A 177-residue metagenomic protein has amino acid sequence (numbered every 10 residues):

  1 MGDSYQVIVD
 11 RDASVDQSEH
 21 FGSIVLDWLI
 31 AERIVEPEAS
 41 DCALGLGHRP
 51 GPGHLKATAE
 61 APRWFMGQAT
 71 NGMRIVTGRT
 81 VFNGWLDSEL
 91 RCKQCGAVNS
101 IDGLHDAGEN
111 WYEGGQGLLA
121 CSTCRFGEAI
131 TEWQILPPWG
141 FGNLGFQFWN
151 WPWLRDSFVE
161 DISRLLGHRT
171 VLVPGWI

Functional and structural regions predicted by a protein language model:
M1-L86: N-terminal alpha-helical interaction blocks
G2-Y5, P137-P152: Short glycine-rich, basic-tinged beta-strand/loop micro-motifs
L26-S40, L104, L165-G175: Short secondary-structure junctions
D87-E89, L118-C121: Residues immediately within or flanking Cys/His clusters that coordinate Zn2+ in small zinc-binding modules
C92-C95, C121-C124: Short cysteine-rich clusters marking metal-coordination/redox-active sites
V98-I101, G127-I130: Cys/His-rich microdomains that often coordinate metals
H105-A120, L136: Short linker/helix segments within small regulatory modules
Q147-I177: Long, contiguous alpha-helical scaffold regions
